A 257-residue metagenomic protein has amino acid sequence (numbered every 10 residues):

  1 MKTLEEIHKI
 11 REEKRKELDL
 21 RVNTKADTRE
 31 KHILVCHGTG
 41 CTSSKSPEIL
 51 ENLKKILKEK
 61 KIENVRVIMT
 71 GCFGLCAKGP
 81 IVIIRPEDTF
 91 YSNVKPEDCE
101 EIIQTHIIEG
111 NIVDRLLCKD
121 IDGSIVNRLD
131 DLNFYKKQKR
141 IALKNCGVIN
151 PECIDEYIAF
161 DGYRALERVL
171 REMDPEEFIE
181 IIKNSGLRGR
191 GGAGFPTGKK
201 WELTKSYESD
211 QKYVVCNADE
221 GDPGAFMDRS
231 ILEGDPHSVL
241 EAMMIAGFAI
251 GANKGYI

Functional and structural regions predicted by a protein language model:
M1-I257: Feature of Fe-S/electron-transfer and energy-metabolism proteins that preferentially highlights extended coupling
